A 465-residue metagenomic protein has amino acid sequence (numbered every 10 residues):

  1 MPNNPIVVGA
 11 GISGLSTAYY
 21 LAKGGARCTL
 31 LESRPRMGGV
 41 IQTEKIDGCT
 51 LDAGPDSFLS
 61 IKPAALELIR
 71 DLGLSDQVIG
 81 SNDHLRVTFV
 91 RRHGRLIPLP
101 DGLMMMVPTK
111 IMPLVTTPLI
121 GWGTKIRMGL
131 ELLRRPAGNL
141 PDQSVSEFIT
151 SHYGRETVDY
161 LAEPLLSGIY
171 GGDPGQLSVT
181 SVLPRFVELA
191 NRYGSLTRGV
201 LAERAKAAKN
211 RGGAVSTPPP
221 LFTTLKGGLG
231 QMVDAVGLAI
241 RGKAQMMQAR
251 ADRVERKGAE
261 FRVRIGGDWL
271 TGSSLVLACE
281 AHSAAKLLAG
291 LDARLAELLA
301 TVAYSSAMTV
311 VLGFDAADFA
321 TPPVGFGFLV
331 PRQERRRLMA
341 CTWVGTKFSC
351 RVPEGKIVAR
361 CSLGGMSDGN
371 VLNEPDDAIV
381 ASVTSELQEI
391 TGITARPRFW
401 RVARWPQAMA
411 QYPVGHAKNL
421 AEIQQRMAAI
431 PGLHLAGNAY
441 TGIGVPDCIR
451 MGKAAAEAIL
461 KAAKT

Functional and structural regions predicted by a protein language model:
N3-L30, L460: N-terminal Rossmann-like FAD-binding beta1-loop-alpha1 element of flavoenzymes
S13, R36, H282: Conserved Rossmann-like nucleotide-cofactor binding loop
A22-I46: Glycine-rich FAD pyrophosphate-binding loop
D47-P136: Dinucleotide-binding Rossmann-like beta1-alpha1 core, especially the glycine-rich loop that anchors the ADP
D76, A249-A359, L363-N373, D377 (+2 more regions): Mid-domain catalytic core of redox enzymes that form a hydrophobic substrate pocket/lid adjacent to a catalytic redox
V87, V107-I111, T124-V254, W269-G272 (+1 more regions): Active-site/ligand-binding neighborhood in enzyme catalytic cores
P100-G102, P322-G325, L338-T465: Conserved flavin/dinucleotide-binding core of flavoenzymes
